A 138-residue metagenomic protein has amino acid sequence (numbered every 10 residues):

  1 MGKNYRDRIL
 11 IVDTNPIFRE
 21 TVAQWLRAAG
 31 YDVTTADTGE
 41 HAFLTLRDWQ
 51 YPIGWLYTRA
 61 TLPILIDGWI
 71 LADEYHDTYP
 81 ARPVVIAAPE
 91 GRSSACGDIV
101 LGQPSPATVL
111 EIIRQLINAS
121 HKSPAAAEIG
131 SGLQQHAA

Functional and structural regions predicted by a protein language model:
M1-P16, A81, E90-A138: Non-catalytic signal-transmission and effector/linker regions of two-component phosphorelay proteins
P16-T34: Two-component/phosphorelay signaling modules centered on CheY-like receiver
V33, P83-V84: Hydrophobic anchor at the start of a short beta-strand that flanks the dinucleotide cofactor-binding loop
D37-W55: Acidic, metal-coordinating helix/loop segments flanking the phosphotransfer/catalytic sites of two-component signaling
D48-Y51, Y75-A81, E90-G91: Conserved phosphotransfer cores of two-component systems
I53-H76: Conserved phosphotransfer microenvironments
I86-A88: Hydrophobic/aromatic residues positioned on beta-strands within the core alpha/beta folds
